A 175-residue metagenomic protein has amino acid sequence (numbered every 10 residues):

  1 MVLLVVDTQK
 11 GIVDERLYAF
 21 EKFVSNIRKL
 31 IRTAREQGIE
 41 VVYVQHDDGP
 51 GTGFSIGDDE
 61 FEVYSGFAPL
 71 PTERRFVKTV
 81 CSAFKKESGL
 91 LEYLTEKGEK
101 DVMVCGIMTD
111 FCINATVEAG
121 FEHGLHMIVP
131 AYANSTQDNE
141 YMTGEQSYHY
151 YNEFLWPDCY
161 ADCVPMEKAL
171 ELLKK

Functional and structural regions predicted by a protein language model:
M1-V2, K29-R32, F54-K175: Active-site-adjacent betaalpha module
L4-D7: N-terminal nucleotide-binding beta1-loop-alpha1 segment
Q9, D47-D48, C81, M108: Catalytic metal-binding/acid-base residues of hydrolase active sites
Q9-E15: Short acidic, Gly/Ser-rich segments with clustered Asp/Glu that frequently serve as metal-coordination loops in enzyme
R16-D47: A short alpha/beta connector and helix-capping loop motif
G51: Phosphate-coordination/substrate-recognition cap region in phosphate-metabolizing enzymes
